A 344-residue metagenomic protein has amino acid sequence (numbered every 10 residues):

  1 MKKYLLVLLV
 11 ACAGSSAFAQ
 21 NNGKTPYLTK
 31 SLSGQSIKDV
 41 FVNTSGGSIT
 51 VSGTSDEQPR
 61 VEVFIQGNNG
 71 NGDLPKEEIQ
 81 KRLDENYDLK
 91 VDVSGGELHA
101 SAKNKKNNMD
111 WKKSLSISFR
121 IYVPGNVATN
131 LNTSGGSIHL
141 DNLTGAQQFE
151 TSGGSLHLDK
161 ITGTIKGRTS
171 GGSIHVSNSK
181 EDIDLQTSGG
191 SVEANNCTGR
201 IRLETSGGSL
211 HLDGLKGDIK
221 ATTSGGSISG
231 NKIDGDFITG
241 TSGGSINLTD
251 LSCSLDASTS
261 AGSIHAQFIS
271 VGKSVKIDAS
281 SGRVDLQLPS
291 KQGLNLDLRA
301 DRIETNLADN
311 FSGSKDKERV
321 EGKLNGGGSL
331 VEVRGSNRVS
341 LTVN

Functional and structural regions predicted by a protein language model:
M1-N344: Intrinsically disordered, low-complexity terminal regions
